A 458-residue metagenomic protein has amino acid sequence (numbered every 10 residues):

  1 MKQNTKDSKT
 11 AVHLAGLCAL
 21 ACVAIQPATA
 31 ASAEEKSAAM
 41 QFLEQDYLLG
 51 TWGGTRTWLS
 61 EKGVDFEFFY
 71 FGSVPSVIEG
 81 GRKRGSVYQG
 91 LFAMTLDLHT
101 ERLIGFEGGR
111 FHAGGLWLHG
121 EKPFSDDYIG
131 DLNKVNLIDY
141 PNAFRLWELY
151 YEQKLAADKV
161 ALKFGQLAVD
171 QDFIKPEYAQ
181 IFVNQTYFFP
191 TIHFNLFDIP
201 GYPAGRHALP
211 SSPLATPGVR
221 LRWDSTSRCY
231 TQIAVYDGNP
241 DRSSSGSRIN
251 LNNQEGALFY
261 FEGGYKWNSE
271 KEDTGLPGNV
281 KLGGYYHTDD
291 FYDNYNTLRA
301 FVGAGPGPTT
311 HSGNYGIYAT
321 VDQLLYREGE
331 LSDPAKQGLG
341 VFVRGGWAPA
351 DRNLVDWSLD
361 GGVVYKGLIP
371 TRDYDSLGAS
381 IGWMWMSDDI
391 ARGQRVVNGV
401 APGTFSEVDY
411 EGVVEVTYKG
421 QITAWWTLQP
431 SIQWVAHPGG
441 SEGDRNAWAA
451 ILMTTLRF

Functional and structural regions predicted by a protein language model:
K2, C18-F71, I104-G105: N-terminal periplasmic/intermembrane-space "pro-region" immediately following the signal or transit peptide
G50-F66, H99-F111, A156-K159, R228 (+4 more regions): Short loop/turn motifs that connect adjacent beta-strands in outer-membrane beta-barrel proteins
F66-V74, F111-W117, L162-Q166, I233-D237 (+5 more regions): Transmembrane beta-barrel strands of outer-membrane/channel proteins
S76-G90, I104-E148, L251, P438-G440: Surface-exposed loop and membrane-interface regions of Gram-negative outer-membrane beta-barrel proteins
L98-R102, Q153-L155, Q166, W223-S225 (+6 more regions): Residue-level signature of outer-membrane beta-barrel architecture
P123-E148, D158-A257, G399-A401: Surface-exposed coil loops of outer-membrane beta-barrel proteins
E262-Y265, G283-H311, Y315, R327-L331 (+1 more regions): Outer membrane beta-barrel transmembrane domains
N446-F458: Outer-membrane beta-barrel "beta-signal"
